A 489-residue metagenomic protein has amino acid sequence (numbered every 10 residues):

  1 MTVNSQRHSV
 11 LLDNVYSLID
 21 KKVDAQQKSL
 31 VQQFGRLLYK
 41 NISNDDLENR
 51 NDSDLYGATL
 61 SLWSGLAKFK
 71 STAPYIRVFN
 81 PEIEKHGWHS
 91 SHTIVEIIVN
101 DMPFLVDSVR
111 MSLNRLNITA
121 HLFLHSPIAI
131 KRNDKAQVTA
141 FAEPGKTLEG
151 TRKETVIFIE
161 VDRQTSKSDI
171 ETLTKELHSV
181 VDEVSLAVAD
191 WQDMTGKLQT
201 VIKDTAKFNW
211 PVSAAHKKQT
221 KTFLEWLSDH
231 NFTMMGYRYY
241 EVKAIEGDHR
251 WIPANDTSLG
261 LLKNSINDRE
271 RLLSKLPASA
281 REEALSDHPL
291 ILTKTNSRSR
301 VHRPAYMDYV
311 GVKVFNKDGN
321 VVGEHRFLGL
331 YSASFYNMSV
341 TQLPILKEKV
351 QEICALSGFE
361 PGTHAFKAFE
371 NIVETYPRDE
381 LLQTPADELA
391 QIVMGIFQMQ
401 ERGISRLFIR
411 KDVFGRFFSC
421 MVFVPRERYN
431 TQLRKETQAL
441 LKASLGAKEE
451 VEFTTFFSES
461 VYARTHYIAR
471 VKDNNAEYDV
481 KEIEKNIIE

Functional and structural regions predicted by a protein language model:
M1-S90, I94-E96, M111, S126 (+6 more regions): Charge-rich interaction surfaces and accessory domains that mediate macromolecular binding and assembly
F69-T72, L116-T119, F397-G403, K442-E449: Short secondary-structure junctions
P74, A120-S126, S405, K448-F456: Short beta-strand elements
I97-V99, C420-Y429: A short interface-forming secondary-structure element
M102, V106-D107, M111-E143: Well-ordered mid-protein domain cores that form the structural environment of catalytic cofactors
V109-R110, N114, L433-G446, I487: Short, non-transmembrane amphipathic alpha-helical segments
H125-K135, V451-R464: Short connector loops at secondary-structure junctions
K131-R163, H466-Y467: Extended charged low-complexity segments that act as oligomerization/scaffolding linkers
